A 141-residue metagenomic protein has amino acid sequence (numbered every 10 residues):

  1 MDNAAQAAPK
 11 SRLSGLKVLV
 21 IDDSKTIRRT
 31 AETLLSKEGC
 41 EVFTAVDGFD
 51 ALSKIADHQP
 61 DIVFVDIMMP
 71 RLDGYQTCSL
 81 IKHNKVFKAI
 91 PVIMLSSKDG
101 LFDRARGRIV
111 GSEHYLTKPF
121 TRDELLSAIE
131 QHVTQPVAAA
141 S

Functional and structural regions predicted by a protein language model:
R29-K37: Charged docking surfaces used in two-component/phosphorelay signaling
G39-V46, K54: Short hydrophobic/Thr-rich beta-strand motif most characteristic of the beta2 strand and flanking loop of CheY-like
H58-F64: Active-site beta3 strand of CheY-like receiver
M69: Receiver (REC) domain active-site loop signature in two-component systems and cognate sites in sensor histidine kinases
F120-I129: C-terminal output helix
